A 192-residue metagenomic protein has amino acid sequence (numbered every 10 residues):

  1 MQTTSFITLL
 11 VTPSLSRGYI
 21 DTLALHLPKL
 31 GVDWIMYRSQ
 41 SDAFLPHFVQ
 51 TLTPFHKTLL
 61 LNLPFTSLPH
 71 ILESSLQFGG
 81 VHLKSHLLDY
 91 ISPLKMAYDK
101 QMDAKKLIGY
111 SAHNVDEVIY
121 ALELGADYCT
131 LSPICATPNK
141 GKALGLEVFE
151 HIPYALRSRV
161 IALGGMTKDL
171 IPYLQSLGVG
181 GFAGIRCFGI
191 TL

Functional and structural regions predicted by a protein language model:
T3-D21, K106-A112: Active-site mouth loops of central-metabolism enzymes
I7-L9, D33-M36, T58-L60, F78-H82 (+4 more regions): Structural preference for beta-strand elements that scaffold enzyme active sites
L9-V11, G79-P93, Y128-A143, K168-L192: Glycine-rich phosphate-binding active-site loops on the catalytic face of alpha/beta enzymes
L10, I35, E73, A121 (+3 more regions): Conserved, mostly hydrophobic/aromatic
S14-P28, P64-L72, H113-Y120, T167-P172: Short, acidic/polar
H26-L30, S75-L76, D103, L124 (+2 more regions): Structural motif
P46-T66, S85, S92-N114, K142-T167: Alpha-helix-loop-beta-strand connector modules within alpha/beta enzyme cores
D103, L107-T130, I134-P138: Internal catalytic-core helix/loop-beta-alpha segment that presents or stabilizes conserved functional determinants
